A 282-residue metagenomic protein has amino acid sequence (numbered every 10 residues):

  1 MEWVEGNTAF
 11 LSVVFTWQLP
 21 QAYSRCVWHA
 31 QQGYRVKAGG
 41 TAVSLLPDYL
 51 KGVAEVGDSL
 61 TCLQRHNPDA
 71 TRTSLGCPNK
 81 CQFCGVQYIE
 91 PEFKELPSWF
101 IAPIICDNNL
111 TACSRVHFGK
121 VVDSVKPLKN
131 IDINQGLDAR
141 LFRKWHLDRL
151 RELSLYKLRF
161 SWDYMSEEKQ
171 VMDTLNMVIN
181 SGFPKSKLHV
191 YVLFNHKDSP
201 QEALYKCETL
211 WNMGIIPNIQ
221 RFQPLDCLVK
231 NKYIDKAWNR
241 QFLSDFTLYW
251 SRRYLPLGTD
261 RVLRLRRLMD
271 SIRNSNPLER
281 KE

Functional and structural regions predicted by a protein language model:
M1-D69: Glycine-rich beta-alpha loop elements in corrinoid/cobalamin-binding modules across cobalamin-dependent enzymes
T8-T16, R72, G85-T174, K185-H196 (+1 more regions): Core AdoMet radical
Q18-P20, V43-D48, C113, F142 (+2 more regions): Short, charged/polar "capping" segments at the starts of alpha-helices and the immediately preceding loops
Q21-W28, Y49, H117-S124, W145-R149 (+2 more regions): A short acidic, amphipathic alpha-helical/loop segment
W28-A38, L50-V56, K126-I131, I179-S186 (+1 more regions): Structural alpha-beta junctions
L46-G57, P78, S114-S124: Ankyrin repeat (ANK) tandem alpha-helical domains that serve as protein-protein interaction scaffolds, prominent
C77, C81-C84: Short cysteine clusters
E152, K157-R159, S166-E282: A structural motif corresponding to the C-terminal lobe/cap of the Radical SAM core domain
